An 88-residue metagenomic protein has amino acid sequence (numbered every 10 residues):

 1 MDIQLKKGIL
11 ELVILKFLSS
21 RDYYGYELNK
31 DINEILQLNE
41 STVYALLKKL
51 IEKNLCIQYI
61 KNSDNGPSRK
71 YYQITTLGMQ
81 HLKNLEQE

Functional and structural regions predicted by a protein language model:
D2-Y44, K61: N-terminal helix-turn-helix DNA-binding core of bacterial DNA-binding proteins
G8-E11, E52, S68-K70: A generic structural signal for short beta-strands and their flanking turns/coil linkers
S20-Y23, E52-K53, L77-M79: Short, charged/polar surface micro-motifs in flexible loops or helix N-caps
A45, K49: Alpha-helical DNA-recognition elements
I51-Y59: A short, conserved structural fragment
S63-E86: Basic, amphipathic "hinge/linker" alpha-helix immediately C-terminal to the N-terminal HTH DNA-binding motif
